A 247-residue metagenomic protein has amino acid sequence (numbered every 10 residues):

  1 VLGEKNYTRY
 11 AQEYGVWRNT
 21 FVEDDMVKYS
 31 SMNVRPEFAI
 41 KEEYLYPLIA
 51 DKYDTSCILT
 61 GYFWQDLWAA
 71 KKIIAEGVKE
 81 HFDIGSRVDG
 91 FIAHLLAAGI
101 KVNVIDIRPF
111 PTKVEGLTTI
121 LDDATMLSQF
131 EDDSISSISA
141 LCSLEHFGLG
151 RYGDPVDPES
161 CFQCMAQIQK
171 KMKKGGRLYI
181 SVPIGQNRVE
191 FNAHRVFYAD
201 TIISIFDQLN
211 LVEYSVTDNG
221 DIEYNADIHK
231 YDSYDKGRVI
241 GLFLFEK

Functional and structural regions predicted by a protein language model:
V1-E80, H94, E190-Q208, V212-I222 (+1 more regions): N-terminal accessory regions of S-adenosyl-L-methionine
A75, E80-L127: Class I SAM-dependent methyltransferase SAM/SAH-binding core
L127-I138: A short acidic, Gly/Pro-enriched loop at the edge of an enzyme's catalytic core that lines a small-molecule cofactor
S139, L144, G148: A conserved beta-strand element that flanks and buttresses the S-adenosyl-L-methionine
G150-Y152, R177-I203: Conserved class I S-adenosyl-L-methionine
Y152-D157, H229-Y231: Short glycine-enriched, charge-decorated loop/helix-capping segments at active-site entrances that position
P155-R177: A short glycine-rich, Lys/Arg-flanked "PGG" loop and its adjoining helix->strand segment in the class I
